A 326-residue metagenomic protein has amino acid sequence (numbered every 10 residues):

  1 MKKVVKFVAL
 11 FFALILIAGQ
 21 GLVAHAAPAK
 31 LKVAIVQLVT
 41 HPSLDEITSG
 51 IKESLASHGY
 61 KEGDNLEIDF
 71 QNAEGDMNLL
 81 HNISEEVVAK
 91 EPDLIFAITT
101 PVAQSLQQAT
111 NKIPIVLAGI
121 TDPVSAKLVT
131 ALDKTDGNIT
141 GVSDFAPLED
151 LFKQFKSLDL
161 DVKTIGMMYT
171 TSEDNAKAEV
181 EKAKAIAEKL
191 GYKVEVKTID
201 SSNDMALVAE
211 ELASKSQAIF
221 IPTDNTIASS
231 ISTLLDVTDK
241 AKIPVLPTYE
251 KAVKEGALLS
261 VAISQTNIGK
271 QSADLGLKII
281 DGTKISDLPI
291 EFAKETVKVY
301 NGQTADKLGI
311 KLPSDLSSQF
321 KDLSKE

Functional and structural regions predicted by a protein language model:
K2-L10, G19-E326: Short hydrophobic alpha-helices and adjacent helix-cap/hinge residues
